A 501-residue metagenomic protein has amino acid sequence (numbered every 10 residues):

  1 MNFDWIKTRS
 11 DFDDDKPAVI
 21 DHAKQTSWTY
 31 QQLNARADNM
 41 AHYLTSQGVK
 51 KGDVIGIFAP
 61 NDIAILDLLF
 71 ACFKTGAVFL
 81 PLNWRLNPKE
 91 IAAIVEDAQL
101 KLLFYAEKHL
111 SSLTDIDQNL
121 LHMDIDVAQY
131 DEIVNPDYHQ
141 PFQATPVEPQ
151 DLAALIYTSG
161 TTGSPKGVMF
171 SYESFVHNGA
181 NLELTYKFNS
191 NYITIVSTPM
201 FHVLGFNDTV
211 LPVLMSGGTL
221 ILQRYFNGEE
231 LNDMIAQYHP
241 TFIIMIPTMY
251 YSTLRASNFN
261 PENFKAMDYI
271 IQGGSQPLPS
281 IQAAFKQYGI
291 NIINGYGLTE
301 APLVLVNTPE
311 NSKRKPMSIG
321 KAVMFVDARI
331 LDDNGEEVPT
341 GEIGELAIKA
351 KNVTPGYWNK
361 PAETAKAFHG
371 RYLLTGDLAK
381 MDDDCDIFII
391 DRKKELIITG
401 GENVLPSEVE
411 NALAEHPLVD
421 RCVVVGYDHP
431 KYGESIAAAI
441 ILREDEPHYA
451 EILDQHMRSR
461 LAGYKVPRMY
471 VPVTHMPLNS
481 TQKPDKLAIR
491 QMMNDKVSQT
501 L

Functional and structural regions predicted by a protein language model:
D14-D15, H139-Y157, S164, K187-I193: Conserved pre-ATP/AMP-binding loop-to-beta segment of ANL
S27-Q31, A153-H177: Conserved AMP-binding A3 loop
H42-L86: Conserved AMP-binding/adenylate-forming
L86, L103, A350, P355-G356 (+5 more regions): AMP-binding/adenylate-forming catalytic core of the ANL superfamily
K108-P149: ANL superfamily adenylate-forming
V176-I193, F201-F242, S252, A256: Conserved AMP-binding/adenylation subdomain of ANL enzymes
P240-M245, L254-R314, D327: Gly/Ser/Thr-rich phosphate-binding loop
A322-F325, E336-A367, E402-V404: Conserved ATP/PPi-binding loop(s) of AMP-dependent carboxylate-activating enzymes
